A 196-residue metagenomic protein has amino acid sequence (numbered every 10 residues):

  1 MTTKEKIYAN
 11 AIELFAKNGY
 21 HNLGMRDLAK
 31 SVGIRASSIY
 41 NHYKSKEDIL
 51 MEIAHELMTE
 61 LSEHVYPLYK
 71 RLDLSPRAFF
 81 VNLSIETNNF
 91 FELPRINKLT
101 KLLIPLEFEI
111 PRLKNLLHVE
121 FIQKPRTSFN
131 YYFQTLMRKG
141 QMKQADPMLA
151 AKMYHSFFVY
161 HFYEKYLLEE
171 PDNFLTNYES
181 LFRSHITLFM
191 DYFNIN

Functional and structural regions predicted by a protein language model:
T3-I12, L28, I53-L57, L61 (+1 more regions): Generic hydrophobic, amphipathic alpha-helix propensity
K6, L14-D48, E52-I53: Helix-turn-helix
I7-F15, T87, F189: Short hydrophobic clusters on alpha-helical segments that form packing/core surfaces in small helical domains
E52, Y66-T100, P147-Y154, F182: Hydrophobic alpha-helical connector segments
E92-L116, Y163-L167: Amphipathic alpha-helical segments used for helix-helix packing
P111-R138, S180, T187: Amphipathic alpha-helical packing segments from all-alpha helical-bundle domains
M137-T187: Hydrophobic/aromatic-rich alpha-helical bundle segments in the mid-to-C-terminal region
